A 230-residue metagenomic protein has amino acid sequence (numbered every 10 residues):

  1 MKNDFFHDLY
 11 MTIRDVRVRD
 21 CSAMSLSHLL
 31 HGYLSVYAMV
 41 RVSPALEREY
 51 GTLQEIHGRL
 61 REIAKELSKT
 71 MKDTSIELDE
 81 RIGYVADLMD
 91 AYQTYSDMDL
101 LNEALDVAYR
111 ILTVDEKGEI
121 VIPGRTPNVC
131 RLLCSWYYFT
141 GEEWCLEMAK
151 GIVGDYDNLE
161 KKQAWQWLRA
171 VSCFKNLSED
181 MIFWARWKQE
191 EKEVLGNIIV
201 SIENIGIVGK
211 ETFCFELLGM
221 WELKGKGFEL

Functional and structural regions predicted by a protein language model:
M1-L230: Glycan-recognition and catalytic cores of secretory/periplasmic carbohydrate-active enzymes
